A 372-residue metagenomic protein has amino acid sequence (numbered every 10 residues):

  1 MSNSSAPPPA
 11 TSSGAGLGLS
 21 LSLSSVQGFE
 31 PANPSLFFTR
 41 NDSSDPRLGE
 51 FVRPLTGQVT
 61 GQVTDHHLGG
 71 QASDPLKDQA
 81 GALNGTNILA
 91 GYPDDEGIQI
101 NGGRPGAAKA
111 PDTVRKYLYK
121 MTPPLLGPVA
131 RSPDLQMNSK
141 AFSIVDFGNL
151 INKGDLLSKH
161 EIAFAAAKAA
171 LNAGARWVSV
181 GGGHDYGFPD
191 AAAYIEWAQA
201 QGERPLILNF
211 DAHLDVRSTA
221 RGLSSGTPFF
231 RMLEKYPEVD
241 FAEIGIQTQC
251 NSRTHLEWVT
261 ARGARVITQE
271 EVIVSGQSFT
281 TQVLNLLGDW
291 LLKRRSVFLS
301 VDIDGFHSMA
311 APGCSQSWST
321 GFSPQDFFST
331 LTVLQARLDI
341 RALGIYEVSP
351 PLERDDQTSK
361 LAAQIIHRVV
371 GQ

Functional and structural regions predicted by a protein language model:
S2-Q372: Conserved alpha-helical scaffold segments that buttress catalytic/binding sites
